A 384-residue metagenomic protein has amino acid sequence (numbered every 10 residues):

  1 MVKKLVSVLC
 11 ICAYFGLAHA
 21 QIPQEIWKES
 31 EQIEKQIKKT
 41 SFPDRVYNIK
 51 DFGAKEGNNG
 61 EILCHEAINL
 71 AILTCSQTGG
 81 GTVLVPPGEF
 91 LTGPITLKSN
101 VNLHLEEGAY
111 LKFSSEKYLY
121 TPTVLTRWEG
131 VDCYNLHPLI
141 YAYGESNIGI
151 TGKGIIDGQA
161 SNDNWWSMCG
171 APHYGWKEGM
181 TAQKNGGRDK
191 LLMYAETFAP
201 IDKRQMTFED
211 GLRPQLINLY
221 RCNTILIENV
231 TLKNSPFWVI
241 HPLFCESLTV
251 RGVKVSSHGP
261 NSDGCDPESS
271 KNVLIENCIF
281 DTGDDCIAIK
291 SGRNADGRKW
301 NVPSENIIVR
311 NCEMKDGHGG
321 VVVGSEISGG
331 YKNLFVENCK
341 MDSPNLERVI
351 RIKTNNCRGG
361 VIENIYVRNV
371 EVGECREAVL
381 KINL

Functional and structural regions predicted by a protein language model:
V2-L84, E89-N102, E106-R221, L226-E228 (+4 more regions): Extracellular "leader-to-stem" segments immediately downstream of a signal peptide or signal-anchor in secreted/lumenal
Q21-I22, I37, I68-T74, E337 (+1 more regions): Beta-rich accessory regions
N59-L63, R298-N301, V323: Short, solvent-exposed loop/turn segments at secondary-structure boundaries
G60, M206-G211, L219, P242 (+4 more regions): Residue-level marker of regulatory loop/turn positions in helix-turn-helix DNA-binding domains and in histidine
G80, P94, S114-E116, L136 (+10 more regions): Short glycine/acidic-rich loop motifs that flank beta-strands on beta-rich extracellular proteins
E107-G108, S146-G154, N223-K233, E246-S257 (+4 more regions): Right-handed parallel beta-helix
A142, D266-P267: Aromatic- and glycine-enriched glycan-recognition loops and surfaces that form the carbohydrate-binding subsites
G324-I327, K353-G359: Short, contiguous acidic/charged loop-to-helix segments that flank catalytic cores in large enzymes
